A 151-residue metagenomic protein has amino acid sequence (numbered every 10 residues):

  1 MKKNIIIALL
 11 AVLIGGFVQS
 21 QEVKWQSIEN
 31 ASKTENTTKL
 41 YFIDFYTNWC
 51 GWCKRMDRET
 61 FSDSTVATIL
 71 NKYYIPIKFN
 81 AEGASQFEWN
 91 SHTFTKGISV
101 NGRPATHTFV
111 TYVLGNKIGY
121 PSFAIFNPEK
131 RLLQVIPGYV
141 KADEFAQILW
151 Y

Functional and structural regions predicted by a protein language model:
M1-E22: Bacterial Sec-dependent N-terminal signal peptides
E22-W25, D63-R103: Thiol-based oxidoreductase modules, predominantly thioredoxin-like and allied folds used for disulfide exchange
K24-Y41: A short beta-strand-turn-helix
N36-G51, P76: Short active-site neighborhood of thiol/selenol oxidoreductases, capturing the structured segment around
L40, T95-A124: Structural micro-motif
K54-R58: Detector for the c-type heme attachment site
P76, F109, G119-V135: A short, hydrophobic beta-strand/beta-hairpin element that forms part of a small beta-sheet core
N127-Y151: Thiol-/selenol-based redox modules, centered on thioredoxin-like and closely related oxidoreductase domains
